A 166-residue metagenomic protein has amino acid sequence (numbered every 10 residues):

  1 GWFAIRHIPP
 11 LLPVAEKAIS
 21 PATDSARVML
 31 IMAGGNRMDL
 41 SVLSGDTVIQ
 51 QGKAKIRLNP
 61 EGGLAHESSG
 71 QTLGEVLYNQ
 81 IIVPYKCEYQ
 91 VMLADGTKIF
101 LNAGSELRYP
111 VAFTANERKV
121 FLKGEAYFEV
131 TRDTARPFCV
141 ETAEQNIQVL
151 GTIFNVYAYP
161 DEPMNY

Functional and structural regions predicted by a protein language model:
G1-V14: Single-pass transmembrane signal-anchor helices and their membrane-water interface zones
A15-A54, E67-Y166: Short, small/hydrophobic-biased targeting/export segments
R57: Active-site metal-coordination/substrate-binding segment of hydrolases, especially metallo-dependent peptidases
